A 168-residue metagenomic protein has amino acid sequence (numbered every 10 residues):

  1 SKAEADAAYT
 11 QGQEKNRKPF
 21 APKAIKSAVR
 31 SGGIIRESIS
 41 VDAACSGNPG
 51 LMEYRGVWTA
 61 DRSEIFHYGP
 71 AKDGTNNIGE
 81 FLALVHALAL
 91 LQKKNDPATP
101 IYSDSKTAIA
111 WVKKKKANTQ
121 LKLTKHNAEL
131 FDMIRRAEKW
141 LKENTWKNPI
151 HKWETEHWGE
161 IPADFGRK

Functional and structural regions predicted by a protein language model:
S1-K15: Short, Lys/Arg-enriched alpha-helical microdomains
A3, I78-V85, A89, R135: A broad detector of short, well-ordered amphipathic alpha-helices that serve as recognition/interaction surfaces
E14-G33: Intrinsically disordered, low-complexity Ser/Thr-rich linker and spacer segments in cell-wall-related proteins
S27-I78, A89-L90: RNase H-like nuclease fold core
C45-N48, L88-R167: RNase H catalytic domain
D73-N77, F81, L123, N127-L130: Flexible, glycine- and charge-enriched loops at secondary-structure boundaries
